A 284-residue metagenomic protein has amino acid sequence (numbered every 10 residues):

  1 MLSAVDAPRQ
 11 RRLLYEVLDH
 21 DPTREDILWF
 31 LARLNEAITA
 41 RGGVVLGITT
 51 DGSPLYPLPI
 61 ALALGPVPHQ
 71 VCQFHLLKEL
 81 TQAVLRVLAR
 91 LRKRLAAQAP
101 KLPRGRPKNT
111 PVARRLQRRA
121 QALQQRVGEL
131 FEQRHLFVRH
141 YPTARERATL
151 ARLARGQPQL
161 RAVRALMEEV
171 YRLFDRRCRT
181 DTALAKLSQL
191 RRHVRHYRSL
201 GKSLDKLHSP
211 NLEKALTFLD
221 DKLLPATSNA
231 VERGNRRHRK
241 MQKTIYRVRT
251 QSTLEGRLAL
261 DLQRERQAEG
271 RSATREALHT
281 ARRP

Functional and structural regions predicted by a protein language model:
M1-P66, R86, A230: RNase H-like nuclease fold core
Y15, V71-L77, D221, S228: Generic secondary-structure boundary/loop-capping signal
D21-P22, R90, I245-R247: A short hydrophobic/aromatic micro-motif that marks alpha-helical segments and, especially, helix-coil
T39-L58, L64, P100-P284: Acidic/histidine-rich catalytic cores and adjacent linkers of DNA breakage/strand-transfer/modification proteins
I48-P54, P59-R104: Conserved beta-strand -> loop -> alpha-helix junction used to position metal-binding or nucleic-acid-contacting
